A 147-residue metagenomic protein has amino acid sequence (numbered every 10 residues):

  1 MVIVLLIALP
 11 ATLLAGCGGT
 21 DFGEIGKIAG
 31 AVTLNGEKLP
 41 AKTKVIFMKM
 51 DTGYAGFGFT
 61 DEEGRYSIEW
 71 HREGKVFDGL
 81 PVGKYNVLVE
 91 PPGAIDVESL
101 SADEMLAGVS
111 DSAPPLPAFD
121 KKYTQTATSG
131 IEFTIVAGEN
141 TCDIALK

Functional and structural regions predicted by a protein language model:
M1-C17: Sec-dependent bacterial lipoprotein signal peptides
C17-F133, N140-K147: Beta-strand-dominated extracellular/periplasmic modules and repeats in secreted or surface-exposed proteins
